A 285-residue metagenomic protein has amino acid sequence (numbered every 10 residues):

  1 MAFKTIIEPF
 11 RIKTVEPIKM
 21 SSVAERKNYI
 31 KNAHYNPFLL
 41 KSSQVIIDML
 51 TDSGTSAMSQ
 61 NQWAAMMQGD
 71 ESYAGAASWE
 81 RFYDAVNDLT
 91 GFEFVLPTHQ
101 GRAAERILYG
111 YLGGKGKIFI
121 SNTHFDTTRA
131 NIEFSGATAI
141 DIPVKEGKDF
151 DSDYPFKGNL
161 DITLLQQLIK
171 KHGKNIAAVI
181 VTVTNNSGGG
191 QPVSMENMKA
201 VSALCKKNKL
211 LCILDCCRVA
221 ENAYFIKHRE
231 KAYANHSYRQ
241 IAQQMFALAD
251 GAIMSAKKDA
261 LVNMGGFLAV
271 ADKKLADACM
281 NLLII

Functional and structural regions predicted by a protein language model:
A2-Y35, S42-S56, Q62, E71-R81 (+2 more regions): Conserved PLP-enzyme active-site core in the AAT-like
Q68: Short glycine/proline- and acidic residue-enriched helix-loop micro-motifs that form flexible lids or anion-recognition
